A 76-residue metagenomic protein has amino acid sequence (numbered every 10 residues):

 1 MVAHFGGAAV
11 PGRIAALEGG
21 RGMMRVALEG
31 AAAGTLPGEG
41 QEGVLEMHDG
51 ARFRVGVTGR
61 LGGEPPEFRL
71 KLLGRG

Functional and structural regions predicted by a protein language model:
M1-F5, E39-D49: Short conserved beta-strand and strand-loop elements enriched in small hydrophobics with frequent Asp/Gly
M1-V10, V57: Tryptophan-anchored aromatic micro-motifs
G7-A32: Short strand-loop-strand
G12-I14, F53-R60: Short beta-strand-centered aromatic/proline hotspots
E18, L61-G62: A generic structural motif
G22-V26, G63-G74: Short, solvent-exposed secondary-structure boundary/capping segments
M23, G40-E42, R52-R54: Exposed beta-strand and adjacent loop surfaces of beta-rich binding modules that mediate intermolecular recognition
A33-E39: Short, conserved charged micro-motifs
